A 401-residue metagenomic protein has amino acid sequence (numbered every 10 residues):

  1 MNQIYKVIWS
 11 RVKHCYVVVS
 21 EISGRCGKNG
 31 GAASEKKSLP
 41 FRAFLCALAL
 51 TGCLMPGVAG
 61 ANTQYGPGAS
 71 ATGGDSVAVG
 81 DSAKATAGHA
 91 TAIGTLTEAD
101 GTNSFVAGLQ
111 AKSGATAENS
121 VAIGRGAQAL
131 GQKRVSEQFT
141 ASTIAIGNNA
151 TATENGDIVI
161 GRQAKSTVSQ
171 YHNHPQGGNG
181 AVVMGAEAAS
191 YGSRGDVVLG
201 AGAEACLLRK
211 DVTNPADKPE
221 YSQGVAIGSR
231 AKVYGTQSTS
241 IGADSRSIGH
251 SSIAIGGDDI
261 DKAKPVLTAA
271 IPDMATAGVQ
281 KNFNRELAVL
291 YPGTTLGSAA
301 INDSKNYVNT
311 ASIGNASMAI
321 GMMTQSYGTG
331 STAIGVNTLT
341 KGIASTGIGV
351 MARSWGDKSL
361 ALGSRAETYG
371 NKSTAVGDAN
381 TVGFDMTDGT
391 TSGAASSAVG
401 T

Functional and structural regions predicted by a protein language model:
I4, S10, S20-G24, K28-G31 (+2 more regions): Glycine- and small/polar-enriched repetitive beta-structure motifs of secreted/surface proteins
